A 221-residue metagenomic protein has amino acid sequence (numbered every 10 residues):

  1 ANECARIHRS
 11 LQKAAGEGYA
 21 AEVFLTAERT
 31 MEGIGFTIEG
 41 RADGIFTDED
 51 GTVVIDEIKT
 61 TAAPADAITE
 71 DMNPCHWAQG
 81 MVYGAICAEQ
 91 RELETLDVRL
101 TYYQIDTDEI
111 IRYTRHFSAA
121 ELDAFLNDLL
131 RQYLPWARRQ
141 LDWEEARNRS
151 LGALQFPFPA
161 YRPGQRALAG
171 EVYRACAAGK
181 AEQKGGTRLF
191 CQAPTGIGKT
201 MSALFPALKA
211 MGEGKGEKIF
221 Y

Functional and structural regions predicted by a protein language model:
A1-E22: Nuclease catalytic cores
E28-D123: Mg2+/Mn2+-dependent nuclease catalytic core
T52-V54, T95-D97, T187-L189, E217-F220: Beta-sheet entry/capping signal
A120-A153: Polybasic (Lys/Arg-rich)
D142-Q192: Conserved pre-motif I regulatory segment
P194-G196: Conserved helicase ATPase motor motifs in RecA-like P-loop NTPase domains
G198-K209: Motif I (Walker A/P-loop) of helicase-class P-loop NTPases
L208-Y221: Conserved SF1/SF2 helicase motif Ia
